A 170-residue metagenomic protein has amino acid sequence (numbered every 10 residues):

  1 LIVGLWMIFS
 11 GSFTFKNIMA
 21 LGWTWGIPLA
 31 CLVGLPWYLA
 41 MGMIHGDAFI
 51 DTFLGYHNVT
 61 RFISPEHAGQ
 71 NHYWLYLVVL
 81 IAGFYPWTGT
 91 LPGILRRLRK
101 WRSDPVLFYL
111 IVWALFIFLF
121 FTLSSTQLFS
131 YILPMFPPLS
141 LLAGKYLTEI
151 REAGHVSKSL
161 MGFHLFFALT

Functional and structural regions predicted by a protein language model:
L1-F129, P138-E149, S159-T170: Transmembrane-lumen/periplasm boundary regions of multi-pass, lipid-linked membrane glycan transferases
P134: Short conserved active-site loop signatures built around small residues
